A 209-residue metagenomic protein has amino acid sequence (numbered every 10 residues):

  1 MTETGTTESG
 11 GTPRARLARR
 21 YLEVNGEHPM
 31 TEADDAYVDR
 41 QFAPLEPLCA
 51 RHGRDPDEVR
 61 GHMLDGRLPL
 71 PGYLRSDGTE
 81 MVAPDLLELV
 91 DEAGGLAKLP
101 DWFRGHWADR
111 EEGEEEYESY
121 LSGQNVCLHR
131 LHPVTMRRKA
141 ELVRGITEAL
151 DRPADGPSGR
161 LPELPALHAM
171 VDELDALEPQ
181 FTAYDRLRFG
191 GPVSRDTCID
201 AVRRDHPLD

Functional and structural regions predicted by a protein language model:
M1: Acidic, glycine/polar-enriched metal-coordinating patches/loops that mediate binding to polyanionic ligands
G5-V24, M30, P71-D209: Long, charge-rich, low-complexity intrinsically disordered regions
H28-R40: Short, amphipathic alpha-helical "recognition" segments used to contact nucleic acids or chromatin
Y37-V59: Polyanion-binding surface elements
M63: DNA major-groove recognition helix of helix-turn-helix
G66-R67: The DNA-recognition helices of helix-turn-helix-type DNA-binding domains
